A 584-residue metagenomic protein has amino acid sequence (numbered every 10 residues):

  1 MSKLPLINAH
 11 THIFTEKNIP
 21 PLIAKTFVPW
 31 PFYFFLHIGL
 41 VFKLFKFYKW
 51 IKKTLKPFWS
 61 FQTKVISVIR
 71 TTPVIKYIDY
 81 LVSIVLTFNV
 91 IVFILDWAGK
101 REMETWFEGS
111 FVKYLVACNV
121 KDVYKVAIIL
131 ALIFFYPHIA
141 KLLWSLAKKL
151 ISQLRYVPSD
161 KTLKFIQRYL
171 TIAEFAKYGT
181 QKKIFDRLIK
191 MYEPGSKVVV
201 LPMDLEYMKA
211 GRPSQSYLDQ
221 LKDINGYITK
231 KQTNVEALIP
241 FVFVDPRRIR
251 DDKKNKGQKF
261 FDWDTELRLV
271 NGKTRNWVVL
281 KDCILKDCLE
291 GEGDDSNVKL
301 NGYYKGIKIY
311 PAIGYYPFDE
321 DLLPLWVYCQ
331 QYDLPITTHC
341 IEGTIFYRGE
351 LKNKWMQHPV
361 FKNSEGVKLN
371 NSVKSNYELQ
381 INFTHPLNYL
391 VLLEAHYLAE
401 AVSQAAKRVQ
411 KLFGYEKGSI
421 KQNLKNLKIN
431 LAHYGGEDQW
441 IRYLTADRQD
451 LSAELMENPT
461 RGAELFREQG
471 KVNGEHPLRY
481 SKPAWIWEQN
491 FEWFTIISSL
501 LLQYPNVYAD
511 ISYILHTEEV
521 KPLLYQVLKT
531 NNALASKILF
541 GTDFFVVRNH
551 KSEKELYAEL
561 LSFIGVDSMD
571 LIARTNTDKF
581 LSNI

Functional and structural regions predicted by a protein language model:
M1-A9, P20-P21, K25-R101, G109-F135 (+9 more regions): Mid-to-C-terminal alpha-helical segments outside catalytic/metal-binding sites
L6, V157, K161-E206, Y227-K230 (+2 more regions): Catalytic domains of carbohydrate-active enzymes, especially glycoside hydrolases
L6-A9, V200-L201, F241-F243, K308 (+4 more regions): Active-site neighborhood of phospho(di)ester-bond hydrolases with catalytic His/Asp-centered motifs
H10-F14, D204, Y310-A312, I341-G343 (+3 more regions): Catalytic metal-binding/acid-base residues of hydrolase active sites
T11, F32-K53, I91, T162-A173 (+3 more regions): Divalent metal-dependent hydrolysis catalytic cores, especially in the metallo-beta-lactamase
P20-F111, V126-A127, A131-I172, T344-P386 (+3 more regions): Active-site gating loops and adjacent loop-to-helix segments of metal-dependent hydrolytic enzymes
W97-V120, K197, P202-N388: Active-site gating/metal-coordination segments in enzymes
Y304, Y315-L539: Catalytic pocket-lining loop regions of alpha/beta-barrel enzymes, especially the amidohydrolase/enolase/GH5 lineages
